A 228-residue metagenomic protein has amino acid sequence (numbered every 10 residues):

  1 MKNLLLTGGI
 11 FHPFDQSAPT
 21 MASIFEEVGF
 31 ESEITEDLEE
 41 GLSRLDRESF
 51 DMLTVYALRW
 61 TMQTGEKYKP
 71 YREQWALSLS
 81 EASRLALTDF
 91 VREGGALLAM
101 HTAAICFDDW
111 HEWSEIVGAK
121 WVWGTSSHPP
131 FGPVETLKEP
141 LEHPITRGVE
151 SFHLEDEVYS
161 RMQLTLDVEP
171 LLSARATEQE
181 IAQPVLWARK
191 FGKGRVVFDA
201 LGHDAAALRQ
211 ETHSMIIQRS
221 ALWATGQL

Functional and structural regions predicted by a protein language model:
M1-M52: Aromatic-Pro/Gly-enriched surface loop or interdomain linker that acts as a lid/target-recognition segment
N3, L53, Q163-L228: A glycine-centered loop/beta-turn motif at secondary-structure junctions
L5, R47-F107, K193: Short alpha-beta junction capping motif
I10-F11, E39-E40, R59-M62, A103-F107 (+1 more regions): Solvent-exposed loop/turn segments at secondary-structure junctions within structured extracellular/periplasmic domains
D15-T20, L45, A82, H111-E112 (+2 more regions): Generic recognition of short, well-ordered alpha-helical segments
F25, E31, E115, A119-G192: Catalytic beta-strand/loop cores that center a nucleophilic Ser/Cys/Thr and support acyl-enzyme chemistry
H101, P130-P133, H203-Q210: Active-site rim elements
